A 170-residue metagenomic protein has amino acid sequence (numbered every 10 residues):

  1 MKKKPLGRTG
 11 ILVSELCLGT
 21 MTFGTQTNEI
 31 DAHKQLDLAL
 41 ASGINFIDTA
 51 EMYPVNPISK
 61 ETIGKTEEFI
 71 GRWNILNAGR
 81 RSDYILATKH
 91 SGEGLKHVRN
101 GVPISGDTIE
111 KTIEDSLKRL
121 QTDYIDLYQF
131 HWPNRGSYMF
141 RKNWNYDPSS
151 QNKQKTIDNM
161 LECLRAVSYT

Functional and structural regions predicted by a protein language model:
M1-K89, D123, A166: N-terminal binding-site loop/beta-alpha segment at the start of enzyme catalytic domains that lines or forms
M21-I30, K96-D107, Q151: Active-site mouth loops of central-metabolism enzymes
N28-A39, S105-K118: Short, acidic/polar
Y53-P57, G94-R99, S137-Y138: A short acidic, helix-capping loop that chelates divalent metal ions and anchors anionic groups
I63-I75, I113, Y138-K142, D158-R165: Distinct, well-ordered alpha-helical segments
G101-G106, R135-L164: Active-site cleft segment of glycoside hydrolase catalytic domains centered on the general acid/base Glu
L120-F140: Active-site groove signature of glycoside hydrolases
Y169-T170: Conserved small/polar residues in nucleotide/adenosyl-binding loops
